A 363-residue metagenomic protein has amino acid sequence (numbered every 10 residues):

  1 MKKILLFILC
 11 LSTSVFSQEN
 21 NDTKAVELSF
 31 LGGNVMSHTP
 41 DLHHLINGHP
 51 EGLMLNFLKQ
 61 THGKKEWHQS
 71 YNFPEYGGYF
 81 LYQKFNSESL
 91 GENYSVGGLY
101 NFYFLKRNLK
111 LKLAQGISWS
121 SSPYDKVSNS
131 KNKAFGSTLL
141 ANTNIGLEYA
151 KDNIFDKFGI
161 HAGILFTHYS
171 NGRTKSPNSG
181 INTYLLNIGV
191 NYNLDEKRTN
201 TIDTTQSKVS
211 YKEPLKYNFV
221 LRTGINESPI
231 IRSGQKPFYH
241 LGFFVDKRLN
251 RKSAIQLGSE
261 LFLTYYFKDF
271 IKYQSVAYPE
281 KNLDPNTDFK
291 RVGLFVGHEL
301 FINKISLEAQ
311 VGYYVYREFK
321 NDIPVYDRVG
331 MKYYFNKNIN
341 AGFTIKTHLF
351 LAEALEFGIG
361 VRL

Functional and structural regions predicted by a protein language model:
M1-L28, L109, F158, L194 (+1 more regions): Bacterial Sec-dependent N-terminal signal peptides
Q18-K65, T201-D246, R362: Short glycine/proline- and aromatic-enriched beta-strand/turn motifs that initiate or cap beta-hairpins
K24-L28, P74-G78, L109-L113, F158-A162 (+7 more regions): Transmembrane beta-strands of outer-membrane beta-barrel proteins
L28, L55-K59, V96-F102, L113-I117 (+9 more regions): Residues on the lipid-exposed face of transmembrane beta-strands in outer-membrane beta-barrel proteins
F30-M36, K59-T61, F80-N86, Q115-S121 (+8 more regions): Transmembrane beta-strands of outer-membrane beta-barrel pores
I46-G48, K84-N93, P229-K236, L249-R251 (+3 more regions): Solvent-exposed loop/turn segments connecting transmembrane beta-strands in outer-membrane beta-barrel proteins
L55, N182-D203, A352-L363: Outer-membrane beta-barrel "beta-signal"
K64-E66, R107-L109, N153-I160, E196-T199 (+3 more regions): Repeated loop/turn-to-beta-strand initiation elements of outer-membrane beta-barrel proteins
